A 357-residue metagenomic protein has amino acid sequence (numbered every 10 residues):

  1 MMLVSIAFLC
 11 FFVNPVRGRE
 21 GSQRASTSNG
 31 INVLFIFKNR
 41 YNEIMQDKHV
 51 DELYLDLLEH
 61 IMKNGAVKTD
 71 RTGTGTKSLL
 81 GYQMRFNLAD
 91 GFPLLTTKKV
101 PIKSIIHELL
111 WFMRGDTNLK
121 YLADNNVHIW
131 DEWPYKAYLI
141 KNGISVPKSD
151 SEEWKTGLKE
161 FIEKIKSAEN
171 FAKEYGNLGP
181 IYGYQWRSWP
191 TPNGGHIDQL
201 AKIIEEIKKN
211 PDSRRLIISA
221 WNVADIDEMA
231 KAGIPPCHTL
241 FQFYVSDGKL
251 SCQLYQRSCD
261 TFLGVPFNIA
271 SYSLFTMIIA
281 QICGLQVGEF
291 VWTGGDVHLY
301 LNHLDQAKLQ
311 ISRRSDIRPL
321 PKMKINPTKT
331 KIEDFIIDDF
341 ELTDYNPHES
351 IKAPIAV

Functional and structural regions predicted by a protein language model:
M1-M2: Methionine residue identity
A7, A25-T27: Ala/Thr-enriched low-complexity intrinsically disordered regions
N14, L34-Y41, G81: Short, positively charged and aromatic/hydrophobic N-terminal segments
R17-R19, R24, R40: Basic polycationic patches enriched in arginine
I44-V357: Terminal, non-catalytic protein-protein interaction segments that mediate quaternary/complex assembly
